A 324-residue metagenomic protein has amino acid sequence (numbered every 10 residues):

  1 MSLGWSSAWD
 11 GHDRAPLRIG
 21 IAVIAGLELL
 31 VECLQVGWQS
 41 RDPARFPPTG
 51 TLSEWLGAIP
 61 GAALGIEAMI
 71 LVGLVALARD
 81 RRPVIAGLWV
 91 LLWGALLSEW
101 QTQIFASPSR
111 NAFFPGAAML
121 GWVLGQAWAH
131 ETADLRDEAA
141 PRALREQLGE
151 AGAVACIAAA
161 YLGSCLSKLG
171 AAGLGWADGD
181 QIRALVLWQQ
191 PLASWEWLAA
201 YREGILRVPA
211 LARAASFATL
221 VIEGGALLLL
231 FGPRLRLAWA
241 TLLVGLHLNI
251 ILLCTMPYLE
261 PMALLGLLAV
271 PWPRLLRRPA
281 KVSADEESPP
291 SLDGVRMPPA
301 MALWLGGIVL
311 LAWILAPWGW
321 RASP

Functional and structural regions predicted by a protein language model:
M1-P324: Alpha-helical membrane-anchoring segments
